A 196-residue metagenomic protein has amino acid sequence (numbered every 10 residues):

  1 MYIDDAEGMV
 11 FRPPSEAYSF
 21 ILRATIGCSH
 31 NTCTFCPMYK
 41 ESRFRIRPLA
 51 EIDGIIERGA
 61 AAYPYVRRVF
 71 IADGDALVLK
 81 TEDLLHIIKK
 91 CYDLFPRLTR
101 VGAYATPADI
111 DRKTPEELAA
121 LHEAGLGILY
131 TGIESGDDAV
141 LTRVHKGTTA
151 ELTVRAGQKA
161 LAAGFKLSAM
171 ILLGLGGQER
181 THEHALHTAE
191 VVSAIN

Functional and structural regions predicted by a protein language model:
M1-A17, F95, E190-A194: Auxiliary Fe-S-binding modules of radical SAM enzymes
M9-E51: Canonical Radical SAM [4Fe-4S] cluster-binding loop centered on the CxxxCxxC motif and its immediate flanking residues
C28, C36, I52, I71 (+3 more regions): Conserved, mostly hydrophobic/aromatic
R43-L49, Y104-D111, G176-E183: Active-site mouth loops of central-metabolism enzymes
P48-Y65: Short microdomains enriched in Cys/His and/or Lys/Arg
I52-I56, R112-A120, E183-V191: Short, acidic/polar
A60-A162: Conserved SAM/AdoMet-binding glycine-rich loop
I128, E151-N196: Conserved C-terminal portion of the radical SAM core fold that forms the substrate/S-adenosylmethionine-binding
